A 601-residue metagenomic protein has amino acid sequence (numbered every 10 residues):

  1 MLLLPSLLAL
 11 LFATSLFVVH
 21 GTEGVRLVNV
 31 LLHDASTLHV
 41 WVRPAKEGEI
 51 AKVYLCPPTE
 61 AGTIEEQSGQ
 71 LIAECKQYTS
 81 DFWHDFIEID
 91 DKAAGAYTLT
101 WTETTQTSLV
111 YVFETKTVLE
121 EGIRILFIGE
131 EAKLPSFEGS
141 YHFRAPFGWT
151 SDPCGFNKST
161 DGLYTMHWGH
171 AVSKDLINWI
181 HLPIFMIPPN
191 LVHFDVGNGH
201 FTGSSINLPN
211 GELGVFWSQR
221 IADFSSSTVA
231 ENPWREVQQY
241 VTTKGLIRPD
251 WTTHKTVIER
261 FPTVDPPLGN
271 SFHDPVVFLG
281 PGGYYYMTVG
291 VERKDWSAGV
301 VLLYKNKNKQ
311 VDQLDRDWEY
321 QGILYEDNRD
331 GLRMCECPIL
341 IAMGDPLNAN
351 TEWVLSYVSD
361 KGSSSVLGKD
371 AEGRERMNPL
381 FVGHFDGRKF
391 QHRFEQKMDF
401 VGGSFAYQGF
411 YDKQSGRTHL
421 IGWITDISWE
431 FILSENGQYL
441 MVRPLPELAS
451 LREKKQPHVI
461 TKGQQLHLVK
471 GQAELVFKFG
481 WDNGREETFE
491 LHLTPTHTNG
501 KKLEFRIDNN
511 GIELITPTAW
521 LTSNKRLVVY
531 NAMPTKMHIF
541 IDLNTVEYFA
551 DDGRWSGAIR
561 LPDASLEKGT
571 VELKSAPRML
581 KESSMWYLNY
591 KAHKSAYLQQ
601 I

Functional and structural regions predicted by a protein language model:
M1-L11: Classical eukaryotic N-terminal signal peptides for Sec-dependent ER targeting/secretion, especially the positively
L11-G24: N-terminal signal peptide
L27-D274, L279-G331, G344-F400, S415 (+4 more regions): Beta-rich carbohydrate-recognition and catalytic domains
K92, M533-V546: Localized edge beta-strand/strand-to-loop motifs within extracellular or lumenal beta-rich domains
K255-F261, D265-P267, H492-P534: Glycine-aromatic-enriched beta-strand/loop faces of beta-sandwich-type recognition domains, especially lectin-like
G383, S565-I601: Ligand-recognition surfaces built from glycine- and aromatic
H458-T516: Secretory/extracellular carbohydrate-interaction modules and structurally similar beta-sandwich "look-alikes"
G553-T570: Short, solvent-exposed beta-strand-to-loop segments that form ligand-recognition rims of beta-rich domains
